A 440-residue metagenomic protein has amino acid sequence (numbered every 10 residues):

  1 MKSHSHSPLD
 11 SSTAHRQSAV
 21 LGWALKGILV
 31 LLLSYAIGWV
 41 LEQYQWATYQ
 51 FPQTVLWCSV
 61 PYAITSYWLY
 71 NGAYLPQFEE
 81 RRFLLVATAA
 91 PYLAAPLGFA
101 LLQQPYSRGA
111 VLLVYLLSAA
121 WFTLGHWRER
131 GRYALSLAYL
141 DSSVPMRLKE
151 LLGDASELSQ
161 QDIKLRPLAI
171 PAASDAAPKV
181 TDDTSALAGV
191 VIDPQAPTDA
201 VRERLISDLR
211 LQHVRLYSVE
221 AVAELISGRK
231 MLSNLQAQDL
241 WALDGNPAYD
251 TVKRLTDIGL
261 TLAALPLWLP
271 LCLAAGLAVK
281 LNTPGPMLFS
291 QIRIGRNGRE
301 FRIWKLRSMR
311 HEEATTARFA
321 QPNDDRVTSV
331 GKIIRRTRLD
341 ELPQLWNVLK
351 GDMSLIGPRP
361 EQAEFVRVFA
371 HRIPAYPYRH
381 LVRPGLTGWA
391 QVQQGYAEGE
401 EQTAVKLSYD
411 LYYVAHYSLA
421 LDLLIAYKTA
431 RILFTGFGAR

Functional and structural regions predicted by a protein language model:
M1-R128: Signature of alpha-helical transmembrane segments in polytopic membrane proteins
K2-D10, P377-R440: C-terminal terminal-structure detector
K2-L31, F122-P266: N-terminal hydrophobic signal-anchor/signal peptide
L116-R132, G331-T337, W346: Hydrophobic alpha-helical transmembrane segments and immediately flanking/interface helices in integral membrane
Q212, P284, M309, R372 (+2 more regions): Phosphate/oxyanion-binding loops and surfaces in catalytic or ligand/nucleic-acid-binding neighborhoods
A223-E224, R229-M231, L288-S329, L386-K406: Short, glycine-rich, amphipathic interfacial segments at transmembrane boundaries or analogous
Y249-E313, N347, L419, L424-R440: A hydrophobic, helix-centered structural microdomain
P322-R383, I425-L433: A short, structured surface patch at a secondary-structure boundary
